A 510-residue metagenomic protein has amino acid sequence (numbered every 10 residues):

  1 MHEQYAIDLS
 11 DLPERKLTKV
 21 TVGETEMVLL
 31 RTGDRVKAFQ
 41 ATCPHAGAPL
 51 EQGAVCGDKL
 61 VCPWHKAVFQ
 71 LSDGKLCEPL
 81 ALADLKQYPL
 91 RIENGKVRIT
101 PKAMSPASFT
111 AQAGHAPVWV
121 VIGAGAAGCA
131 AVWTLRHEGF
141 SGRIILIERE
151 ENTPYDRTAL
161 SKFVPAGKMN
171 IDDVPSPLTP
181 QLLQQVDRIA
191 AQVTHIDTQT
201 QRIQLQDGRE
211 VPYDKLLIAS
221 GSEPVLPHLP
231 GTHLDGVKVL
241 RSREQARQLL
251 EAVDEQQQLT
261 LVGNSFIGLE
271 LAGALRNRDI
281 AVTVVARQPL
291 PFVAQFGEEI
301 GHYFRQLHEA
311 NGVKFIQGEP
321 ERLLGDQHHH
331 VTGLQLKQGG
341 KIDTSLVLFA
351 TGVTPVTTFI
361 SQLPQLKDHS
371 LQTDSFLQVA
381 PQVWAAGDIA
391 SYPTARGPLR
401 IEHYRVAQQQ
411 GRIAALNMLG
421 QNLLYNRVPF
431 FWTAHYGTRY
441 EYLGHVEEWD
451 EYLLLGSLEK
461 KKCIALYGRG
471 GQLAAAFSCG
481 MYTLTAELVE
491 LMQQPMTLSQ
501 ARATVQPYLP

Functional and structural regions predicted by a protein language model:
M1-C56, R91-K102: N-terminal pre-ligand scaffold of iron-sulfur
V22-G23, L30, S141, D172-V174 (+3 more regions): A Rossmann-like FAD-binding core segment of flavoenzymes
F39, G340-L366, T438-P510: C-terminal catalytic lobe of FAD-dependent flavoproteins
L50, P63, V68-K96, T100-V120 (+6 more regions): FAD-binding core/adjacent interface of flavoenzyme oxidoreductases
H115-D187, A272-Q295, E487: Beta1-alpha1 glycine-rich phosphate/pyrophosphate-binding loop at the start of Rossmann-like nucleotide-binding domains
A116-W119, I389-L484: Mid-to-C-terminal Rossmann-like scaffold of FAD/NAD(P)H-dependent oxidoreductases
I122-A127, R241-S242, V262-S265: Glycine-rich Rossmann-fold phosphate-binding loop(s) that bind the pyrophosphate of adenine dinucleotide cofactors
H233-Q256, H330, Q335, K341-I413: FAD-site-proximal beta/loop scaffold in flavoenzymes
